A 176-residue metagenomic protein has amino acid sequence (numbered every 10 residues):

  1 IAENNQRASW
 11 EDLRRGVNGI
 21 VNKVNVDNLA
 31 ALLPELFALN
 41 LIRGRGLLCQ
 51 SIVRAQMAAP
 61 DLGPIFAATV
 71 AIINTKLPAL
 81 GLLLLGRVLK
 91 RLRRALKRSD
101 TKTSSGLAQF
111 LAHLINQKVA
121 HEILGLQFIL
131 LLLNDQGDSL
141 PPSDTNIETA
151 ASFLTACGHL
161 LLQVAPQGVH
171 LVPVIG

Functional and structural regions predicted by a protein language model:
I1-A68, I72-G86: Long, low-complexity, highly charged intrinsically disordered regions
A2, S51-A58, R91-D100, L132-P142: Helix-loop junctions that connect tandem helical modules in alpha-solenoid scaffolds
D27-E35, D61-N74, K102-L114, Q127 (+1 more regions): Amphipathic alpha-helical elements of HEAT/ARM-like alpha-solenoid repeat scaffolds that form extended
F37-I42, A58-L62, I73-L83, R94-T101 (+3 more regions): Flexible helix-coil junctions and inter-repeat linker/turn elements that act as hinges within alpha-solenoid scaffolds
C49, V70, L82-R93, A108-L111 (+2 more regions): Hydrophobic core segments within long, regular secondary-structure runs in both alpha- and beta-rich folds
E122-G176: Extended alpha-helical scaffolding segments
